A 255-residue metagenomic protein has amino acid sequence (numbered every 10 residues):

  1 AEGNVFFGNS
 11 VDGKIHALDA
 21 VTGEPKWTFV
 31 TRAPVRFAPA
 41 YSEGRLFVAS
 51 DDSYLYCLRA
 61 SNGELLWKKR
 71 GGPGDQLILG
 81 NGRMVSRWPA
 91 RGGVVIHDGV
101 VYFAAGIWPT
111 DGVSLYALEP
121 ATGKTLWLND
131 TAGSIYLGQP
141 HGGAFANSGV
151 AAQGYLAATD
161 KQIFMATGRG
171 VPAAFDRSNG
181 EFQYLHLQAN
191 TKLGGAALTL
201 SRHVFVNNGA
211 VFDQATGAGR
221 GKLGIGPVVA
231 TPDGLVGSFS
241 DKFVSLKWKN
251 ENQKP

Functional and structural regions predicted by a protein language model:
A1-F7, K69-G71, Y136: Blade/loop signatures of beta-propeller domains
A1-I15, F29-Y56, R83-Y116, H141-P172 (+3 more regions): Repeat-blade elements of multi-bladed beta-propeller folds
D12-K14, G71-D75, P89, P109 (+5 more regions): Sequence-structural signature of mature extracellular/luminal beta-sheet repeat domains, prominently beta-propellers
G13, E24, S53, E64 (+1 more regions): Glycine-centered loop/turn positions within well-structured domains that cap or flank conserved ligand/cofactor-binding
D19-T22, R59-N62, G72, P120-T122 (+3 more regions): Short loop/turn segments that connect beta-strands within beta-propeller blades
E24-F29, W67, L79-R83, W127 (+3 more regions): A short beta-strand motif characteristic of beta-propeller blades
R70-I78, I135-H141: Acidic/polar low-complexity surface segments
L126-L128, A173-L187, G209-I225, K242-P255: Surface-exposed loop/turn elements that mediate protein-protein interactions on large endomembrane-trafficking
